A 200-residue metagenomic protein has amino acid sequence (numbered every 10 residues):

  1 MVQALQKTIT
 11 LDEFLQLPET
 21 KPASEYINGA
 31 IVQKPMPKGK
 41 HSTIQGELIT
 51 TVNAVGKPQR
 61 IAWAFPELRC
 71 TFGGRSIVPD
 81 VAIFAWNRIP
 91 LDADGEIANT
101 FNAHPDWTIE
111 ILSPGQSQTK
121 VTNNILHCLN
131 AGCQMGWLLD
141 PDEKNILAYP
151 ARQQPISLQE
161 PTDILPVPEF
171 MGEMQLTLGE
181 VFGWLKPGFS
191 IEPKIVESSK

Functional and structural regions predicted by a protein language model:
M1-K200: Gly/Pro/Ser/Thr-rich low-complexity, intrinsically disordered segments predominantly at protein N-termini
